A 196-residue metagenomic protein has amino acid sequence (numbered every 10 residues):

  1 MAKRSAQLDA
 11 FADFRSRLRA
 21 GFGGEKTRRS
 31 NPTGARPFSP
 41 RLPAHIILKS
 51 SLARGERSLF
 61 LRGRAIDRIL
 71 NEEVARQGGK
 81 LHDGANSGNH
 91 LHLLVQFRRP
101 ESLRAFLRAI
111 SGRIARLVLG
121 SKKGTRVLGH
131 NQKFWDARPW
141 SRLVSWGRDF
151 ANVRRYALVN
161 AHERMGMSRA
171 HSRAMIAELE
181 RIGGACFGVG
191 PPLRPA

Functional and structural regions predicted by a protein language model:
M1-N89, Q96-A196: Short Pro-Cys-Gly-centered "Cys-loop" motif that presents a nucleophilic cysteine in a tight turn
